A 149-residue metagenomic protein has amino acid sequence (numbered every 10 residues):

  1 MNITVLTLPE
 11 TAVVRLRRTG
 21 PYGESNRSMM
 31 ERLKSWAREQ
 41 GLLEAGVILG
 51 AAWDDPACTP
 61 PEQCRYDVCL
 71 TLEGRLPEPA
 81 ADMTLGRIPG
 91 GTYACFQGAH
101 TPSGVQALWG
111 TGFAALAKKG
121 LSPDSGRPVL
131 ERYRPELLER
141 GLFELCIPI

Functional and structural regions predicted by a protein language model:
M1-I149: A solvent-exposed interaction/effector surface
